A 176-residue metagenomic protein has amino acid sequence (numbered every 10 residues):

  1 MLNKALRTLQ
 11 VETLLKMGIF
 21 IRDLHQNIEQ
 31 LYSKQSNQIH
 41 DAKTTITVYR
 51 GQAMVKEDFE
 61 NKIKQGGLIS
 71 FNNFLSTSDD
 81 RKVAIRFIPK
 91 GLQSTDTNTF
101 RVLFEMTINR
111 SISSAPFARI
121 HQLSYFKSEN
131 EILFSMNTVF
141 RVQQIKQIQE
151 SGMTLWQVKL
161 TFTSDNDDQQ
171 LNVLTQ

Functional and structural regions predicted by a protein language model:
M1-Q176: Mono-ADP-ribosyltransferase
